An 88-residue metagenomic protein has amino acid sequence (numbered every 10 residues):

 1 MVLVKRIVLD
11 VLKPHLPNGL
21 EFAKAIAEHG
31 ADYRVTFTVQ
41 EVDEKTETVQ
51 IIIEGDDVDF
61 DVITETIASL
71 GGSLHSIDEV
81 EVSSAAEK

Functional and structural regions predicted by a protein language model:
M1-K88: Long, contiguous binding/interaction regions
